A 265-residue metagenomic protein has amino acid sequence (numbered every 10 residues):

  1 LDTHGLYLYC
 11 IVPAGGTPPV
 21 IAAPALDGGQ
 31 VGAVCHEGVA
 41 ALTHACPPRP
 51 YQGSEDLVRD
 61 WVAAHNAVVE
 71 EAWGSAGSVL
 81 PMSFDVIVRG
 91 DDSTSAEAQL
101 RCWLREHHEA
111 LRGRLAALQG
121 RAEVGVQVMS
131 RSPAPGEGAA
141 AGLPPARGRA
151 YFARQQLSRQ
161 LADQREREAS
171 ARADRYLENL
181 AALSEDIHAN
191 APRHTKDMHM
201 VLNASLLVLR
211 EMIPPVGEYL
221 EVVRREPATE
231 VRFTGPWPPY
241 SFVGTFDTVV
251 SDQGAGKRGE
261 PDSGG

Functional and structural regions predicted by a protein language model:
L1-D252, K257-G265: An interfacial alpha-helical scaffold signature
